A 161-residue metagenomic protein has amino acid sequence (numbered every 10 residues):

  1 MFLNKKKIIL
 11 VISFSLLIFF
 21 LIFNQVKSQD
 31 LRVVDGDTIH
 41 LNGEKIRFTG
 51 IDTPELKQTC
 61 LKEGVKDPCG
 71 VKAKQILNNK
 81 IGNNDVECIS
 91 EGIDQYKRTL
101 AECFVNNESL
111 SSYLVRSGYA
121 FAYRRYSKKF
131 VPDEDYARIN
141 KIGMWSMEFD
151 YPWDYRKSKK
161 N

Functional and structural regions predicted by a protein language model:
M1-N161: Small beta-barrel nucleic-acid-binding modules, primarily SNase/OB-fold domains and secondarily Tudor-like barrels
